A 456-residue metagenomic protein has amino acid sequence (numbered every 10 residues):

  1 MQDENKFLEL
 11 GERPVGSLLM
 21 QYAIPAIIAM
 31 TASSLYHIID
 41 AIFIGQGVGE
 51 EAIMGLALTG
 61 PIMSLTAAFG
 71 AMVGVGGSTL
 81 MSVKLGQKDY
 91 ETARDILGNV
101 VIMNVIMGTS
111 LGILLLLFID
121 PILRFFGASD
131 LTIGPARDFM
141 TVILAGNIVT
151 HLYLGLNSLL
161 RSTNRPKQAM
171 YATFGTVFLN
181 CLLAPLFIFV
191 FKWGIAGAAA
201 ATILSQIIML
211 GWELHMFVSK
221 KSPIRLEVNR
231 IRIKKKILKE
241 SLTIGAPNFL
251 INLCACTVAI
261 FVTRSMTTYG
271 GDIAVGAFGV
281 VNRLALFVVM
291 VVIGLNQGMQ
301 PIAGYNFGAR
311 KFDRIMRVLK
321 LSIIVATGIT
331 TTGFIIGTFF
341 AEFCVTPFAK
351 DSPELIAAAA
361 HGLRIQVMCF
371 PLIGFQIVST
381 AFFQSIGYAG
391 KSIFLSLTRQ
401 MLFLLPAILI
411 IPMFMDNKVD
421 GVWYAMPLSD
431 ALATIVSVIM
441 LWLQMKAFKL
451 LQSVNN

Functional and structural regions predicted by a protein language model:
M1-A23, M81-I148, L179, V190-G245 (+2 more regions): Short alpha-helical transmembrane segments in multi-pass integral membrane proteins
L10-G47, P61-G76, L80, V105-G112 (+5 more regions): N-terminal transmembrane alpha-helices
Q21-D40, V142, T176, S205-M209 (+4 more regions): Transmembrane helical elements of multi-pass membrane transporters/channels
A26, M30, I42, T79 (+16 more regions): Transmembrane alpha-helix boundary and packing residues in multipass membrane permease domains and related
M30-S34, A68, G108, G112 (+11 more regions): Residue-level hotspots within the lipid-embedded alpha helices of multi-pass solute transporters
L35-I53, L123-D130, L186-W193, C256-R283 (+4 more regions): Helix-terminus/linker motif at the lipid-water interface of multi-pass membrane proteins
I44-S64, L131-P135, I195-A198, I237-I244 (+5 more regions): Interfacial/gating helices of multi-pass transporter permease domains
I53-I113, T150-A169, A277-A341, I373-S392: Small-residue-rich hydrophobic transmembrane alpha-helices
